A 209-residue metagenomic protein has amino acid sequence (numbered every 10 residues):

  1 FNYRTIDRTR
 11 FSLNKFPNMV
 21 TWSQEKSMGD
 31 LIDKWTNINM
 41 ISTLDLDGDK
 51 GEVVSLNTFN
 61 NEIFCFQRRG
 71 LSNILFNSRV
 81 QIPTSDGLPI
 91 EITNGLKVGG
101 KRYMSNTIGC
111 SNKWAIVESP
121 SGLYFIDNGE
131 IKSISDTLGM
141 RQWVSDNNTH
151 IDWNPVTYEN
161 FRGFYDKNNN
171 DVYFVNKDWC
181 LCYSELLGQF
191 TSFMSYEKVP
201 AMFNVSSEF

Functional and structural regions predicted by a protein language model:
F1-K34: Sequence/structural signature of beta-propeller modules and their immediately flanking N-terminal secretory/stalk
N2-T5, D47, R79: Long, low-complexity, acidic Ser/Pro- and Gly-enriched intrinsically disordered regions in large eukaryotic
L13, K26-G29, N37, L44-D47 (+5 more regions): Residue-level signal for the start and early helices of compact helical domains
T21-T36, I41, E159-D171: Aspartyl protease catalytic domain
L31-D49, N94-S105: A short helix->beta-strand "capping" segment at the edge of beta-propeller domains
V54-F64, R68-F209: Beta-sheet-dominated scaffold domains
